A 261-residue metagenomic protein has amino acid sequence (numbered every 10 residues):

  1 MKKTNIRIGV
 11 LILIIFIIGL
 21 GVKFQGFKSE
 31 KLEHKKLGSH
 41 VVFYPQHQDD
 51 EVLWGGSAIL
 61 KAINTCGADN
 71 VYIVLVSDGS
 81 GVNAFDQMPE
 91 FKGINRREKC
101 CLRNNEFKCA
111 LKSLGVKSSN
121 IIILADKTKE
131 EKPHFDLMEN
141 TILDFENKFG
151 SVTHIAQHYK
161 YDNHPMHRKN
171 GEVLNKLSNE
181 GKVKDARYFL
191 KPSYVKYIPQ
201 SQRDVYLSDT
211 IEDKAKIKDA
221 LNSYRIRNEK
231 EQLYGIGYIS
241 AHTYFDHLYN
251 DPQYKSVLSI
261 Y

Functional and structural regions predicted by a protein language model:
M1-R7: Positively charged n-region of N-terminal signal peptides that target proteins for export
K2, E146, S151-H154, I217-L221: Generic low-polarity alpha-helical segments
R7-E180: Active-site beta-strand->loop->alpha-helix modules in alpha/beta enzyme cores, enriched in Gly/His/Asp(Glu)
L13, E106-L114, S118, K182-Y261: The feature marks non-catalytic terminal segments
